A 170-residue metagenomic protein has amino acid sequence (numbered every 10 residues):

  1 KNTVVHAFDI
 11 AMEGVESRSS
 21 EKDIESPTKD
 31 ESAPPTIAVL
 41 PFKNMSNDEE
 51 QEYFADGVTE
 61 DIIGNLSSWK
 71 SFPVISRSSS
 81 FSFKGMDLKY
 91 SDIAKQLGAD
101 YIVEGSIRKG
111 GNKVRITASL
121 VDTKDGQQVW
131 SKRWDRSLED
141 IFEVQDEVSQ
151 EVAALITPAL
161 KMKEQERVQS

Functional and structural regions predicted by a protein language model:
K1-I24: Cytosolic regulatory/linker segments at or just downstream of nucleotide-handling modules in signal-transduction
I24-S170: Acidic, proline/glycine-rich low-complexity intrinsically disordered segments
